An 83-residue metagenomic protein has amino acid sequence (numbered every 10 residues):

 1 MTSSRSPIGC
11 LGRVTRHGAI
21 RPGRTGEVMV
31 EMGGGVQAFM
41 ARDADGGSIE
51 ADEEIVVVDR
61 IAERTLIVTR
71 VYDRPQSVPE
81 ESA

Functional and structural regions predicted by a protein language model:
T2-E80: Terminal membrane-proximal soluble interaction domains of membrane-associated proteins
